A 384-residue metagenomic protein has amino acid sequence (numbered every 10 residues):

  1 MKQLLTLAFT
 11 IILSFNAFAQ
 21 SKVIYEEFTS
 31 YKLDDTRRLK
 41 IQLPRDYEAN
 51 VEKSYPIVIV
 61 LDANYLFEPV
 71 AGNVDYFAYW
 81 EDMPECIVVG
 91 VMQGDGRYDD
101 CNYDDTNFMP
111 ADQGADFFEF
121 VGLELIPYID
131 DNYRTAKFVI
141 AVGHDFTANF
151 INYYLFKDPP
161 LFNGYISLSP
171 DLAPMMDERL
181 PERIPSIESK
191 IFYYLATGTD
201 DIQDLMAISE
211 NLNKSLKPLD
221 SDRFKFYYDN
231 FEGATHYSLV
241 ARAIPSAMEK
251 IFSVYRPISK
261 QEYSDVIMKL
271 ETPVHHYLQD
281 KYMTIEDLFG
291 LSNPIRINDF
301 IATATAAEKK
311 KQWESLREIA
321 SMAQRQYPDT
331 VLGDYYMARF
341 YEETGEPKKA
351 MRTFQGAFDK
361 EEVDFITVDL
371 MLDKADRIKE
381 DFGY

Functional and structural regions predicted by a protein language model:
A17-S54, A323: A domain-start/cap signature at the N-terminus of enzymes
E48, Y103-H144: Gly/Ser-rich "nucleophile elbow"/oxyanion-hole loop immediately N-terminal to the catalytic nucleophile in hydrolases
E52-A63: Short beta-strand element of the alpha/beta-hydrolase
N64-F118: Active-site machinery of serine-nucleophile hydrolases
A173-A234: The feature captures the conserved acid-bearing segment of alpha/beta-hydrolase catalytic domains
D220-T284, F289-G290, D373: C-terminal catalytic histidine-bearing segment of alpha/beta-hydrolase fold enzymes
T305, R339-E342, D373-R377: Residue-level recognition of tetratricopeptide repeat
